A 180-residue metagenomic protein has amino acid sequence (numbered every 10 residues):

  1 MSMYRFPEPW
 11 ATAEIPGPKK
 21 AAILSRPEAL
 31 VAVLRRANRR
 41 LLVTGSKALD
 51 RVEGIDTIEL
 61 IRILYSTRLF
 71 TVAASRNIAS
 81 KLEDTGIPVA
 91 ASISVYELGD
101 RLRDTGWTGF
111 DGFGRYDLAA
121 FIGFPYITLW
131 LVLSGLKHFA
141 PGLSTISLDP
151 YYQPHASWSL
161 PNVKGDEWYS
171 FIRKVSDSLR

Functional and structural regions predicted by a protein language model:
S2-E28, Y96-L118, G123-L133, H138-R180: C-terminal functional extensions of proteins
P27-A37, T44-E97: Redox- and metal-dependent alpha/beta enzyme cores, enriched for Fe-S-associated oxidoreductases and cofactor-handling
A37-R40, L143: Nucleotide donor/acceptor-binding cores
L41-L42, A120: Conserved beta-strand elements of the Class I
V43-S46, D149-Y151: Short loop/turn segments at strand-loop or loop-helix junctions that form parts of catalytic or ligand-binding pockets
